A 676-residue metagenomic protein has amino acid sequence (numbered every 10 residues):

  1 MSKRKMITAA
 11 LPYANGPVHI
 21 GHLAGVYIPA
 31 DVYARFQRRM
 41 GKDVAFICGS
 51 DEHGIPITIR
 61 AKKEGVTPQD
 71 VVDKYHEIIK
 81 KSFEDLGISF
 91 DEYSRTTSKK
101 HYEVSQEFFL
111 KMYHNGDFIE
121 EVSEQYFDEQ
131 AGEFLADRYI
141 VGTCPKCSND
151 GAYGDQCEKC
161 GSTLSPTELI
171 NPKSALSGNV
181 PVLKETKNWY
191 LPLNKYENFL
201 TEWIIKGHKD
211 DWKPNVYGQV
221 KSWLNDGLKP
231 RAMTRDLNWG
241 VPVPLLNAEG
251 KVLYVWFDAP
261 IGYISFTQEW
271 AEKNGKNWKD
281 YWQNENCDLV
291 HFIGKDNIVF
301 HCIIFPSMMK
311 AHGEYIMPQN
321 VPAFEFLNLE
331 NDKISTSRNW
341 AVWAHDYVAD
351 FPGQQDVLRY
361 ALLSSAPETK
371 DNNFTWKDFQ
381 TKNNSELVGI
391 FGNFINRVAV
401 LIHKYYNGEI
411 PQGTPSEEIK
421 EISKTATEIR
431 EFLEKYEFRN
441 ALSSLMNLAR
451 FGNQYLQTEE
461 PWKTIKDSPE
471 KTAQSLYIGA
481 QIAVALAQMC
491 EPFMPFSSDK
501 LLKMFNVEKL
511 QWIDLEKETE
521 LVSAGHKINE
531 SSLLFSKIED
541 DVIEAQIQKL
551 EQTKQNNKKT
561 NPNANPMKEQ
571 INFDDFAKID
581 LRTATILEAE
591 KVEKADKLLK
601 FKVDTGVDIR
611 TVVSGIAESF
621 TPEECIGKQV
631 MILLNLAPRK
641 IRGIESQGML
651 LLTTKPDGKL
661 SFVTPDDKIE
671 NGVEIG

Functional and structural regions predicted by a protein language model:
S2-C48, K100-V104, C147, Q156 (+2 more regions): Structured secondary-structure scaffolds
S2-Y75, E92-L110, H114, A131 (+7 more regions): N-terminal catalytic cores of NTP/NDP-binding nucleotidyl/phosphoryl-transfer enzymes
E77-D91: A glycine-rich helix N-cap at a beta->alpha junction
G116-N188: Cys/His-rich short segments
Q319-A323, L502-M504, K600: Beta-strand segments within the central parallel beta-sheet cores of soluble alpha/beta enzyme folds
D378-T414, E421-K527, L633: Helix-rich, typically C-terminal accessory recognition domains appended to large enzymatic cores
L501-D575: Intrinsic disorder at enzyme termini
N557-G676: Phosphate-backbone binding interfaces of nucleic-acid-interacting proteins
